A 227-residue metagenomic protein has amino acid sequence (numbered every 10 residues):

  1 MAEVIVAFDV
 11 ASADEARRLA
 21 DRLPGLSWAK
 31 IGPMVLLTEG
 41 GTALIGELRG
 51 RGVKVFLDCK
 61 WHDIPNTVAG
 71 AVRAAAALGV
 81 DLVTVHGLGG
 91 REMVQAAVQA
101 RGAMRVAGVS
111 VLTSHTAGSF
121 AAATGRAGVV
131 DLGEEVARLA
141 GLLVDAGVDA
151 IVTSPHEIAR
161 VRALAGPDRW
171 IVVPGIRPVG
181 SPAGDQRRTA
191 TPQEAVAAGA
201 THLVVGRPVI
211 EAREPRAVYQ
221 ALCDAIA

Functional and structural regions predicted by a protein language model:
I5, K30, F56, D81-T84 (+3 more regions): Conserved beta-strand positions in the central sheet of alpha/beta enzyme cores
V6, A29, K60, V83 (+5 more regions): Conserved, mostly hydrophobic/aromatic
F8-R49, V55, P65-A71, G141 (+3 more regions): Conserved alpha/beta-domain cores
L23, E47-L48, A75, A97 (+4 more regions): Generic structural signal for hydrophobic
L26, R51, L78, A146 (+1 more regions): Structural motif
T42-I45, A69-G70, G133-A137, D185-Q193: Charged helix-capping and loop-helix junction motifs
D63, T67-A150, S154-A159, L164-V172 (+1 more regions): Conserved anion-binding
L78-G90, R177-V179, D185-V218: Glycine-rich phosphate-binding active-site loops on the catalytic face of alpha/beta enzymes
